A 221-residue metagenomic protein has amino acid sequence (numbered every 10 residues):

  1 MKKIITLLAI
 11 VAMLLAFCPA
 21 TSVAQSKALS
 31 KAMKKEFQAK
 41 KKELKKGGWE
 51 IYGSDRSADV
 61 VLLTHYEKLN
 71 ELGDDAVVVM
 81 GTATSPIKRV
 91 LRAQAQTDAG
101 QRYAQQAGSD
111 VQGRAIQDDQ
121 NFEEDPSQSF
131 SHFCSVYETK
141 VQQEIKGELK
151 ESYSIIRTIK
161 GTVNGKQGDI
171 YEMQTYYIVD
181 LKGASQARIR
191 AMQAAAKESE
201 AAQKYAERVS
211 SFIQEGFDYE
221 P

Functional and structural regions predicted by a protein language model:
M1-A24: N-terminal export/membrane-targeting signals
S22-P221: Domain-level marker for long, solvent-exposed, non-transmembrane regions
